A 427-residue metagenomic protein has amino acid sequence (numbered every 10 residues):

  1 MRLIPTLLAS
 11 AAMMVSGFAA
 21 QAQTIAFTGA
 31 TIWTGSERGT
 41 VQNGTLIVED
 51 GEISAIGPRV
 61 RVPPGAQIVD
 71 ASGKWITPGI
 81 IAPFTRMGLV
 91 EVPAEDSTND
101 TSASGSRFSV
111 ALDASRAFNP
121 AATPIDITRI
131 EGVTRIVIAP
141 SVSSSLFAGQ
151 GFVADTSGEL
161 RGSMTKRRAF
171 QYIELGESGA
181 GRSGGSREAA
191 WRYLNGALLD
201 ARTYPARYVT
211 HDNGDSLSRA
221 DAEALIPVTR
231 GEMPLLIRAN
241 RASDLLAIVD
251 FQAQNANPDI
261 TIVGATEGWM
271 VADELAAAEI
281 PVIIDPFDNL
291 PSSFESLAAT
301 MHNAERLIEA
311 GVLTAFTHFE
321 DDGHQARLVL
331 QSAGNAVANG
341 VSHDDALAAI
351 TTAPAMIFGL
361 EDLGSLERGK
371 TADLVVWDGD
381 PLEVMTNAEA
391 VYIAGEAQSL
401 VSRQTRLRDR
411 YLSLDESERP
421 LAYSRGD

Functional and structural regions predicted by a protein language model:
M1-A20: Gram-negative bacterial Sec-dependent N-terminal signal peptides
I25-F27, V62-S115: Replace "His-x-His-based motif
A30, L46, G51, G73 (+10 more regions): Divalent metal-coordination and catalytic microenvironments
A30, T34, V41-G44, R368-Y411: C-terminal cap of metal-dependent C-N hydrolases
I32, S36-T77: Histidine-rich, glycine-flanked metal-binding segment
V92-A94, N99-G105, V110-A111, P234 (+4 more regions): His/Asp/Glu-enriched, well-ordered alpha-helical/loop segment that forms or immediately abuts the divalent-metal
P124, R129-D259, N387, A422-G426: Polyanionic/metal-chelating signatures
Q252-D259, A276-I283, G311-L313: Glycine-enriched alpha-helix->loop->beta-strand junction motifs that scaffold or abut catalytic
